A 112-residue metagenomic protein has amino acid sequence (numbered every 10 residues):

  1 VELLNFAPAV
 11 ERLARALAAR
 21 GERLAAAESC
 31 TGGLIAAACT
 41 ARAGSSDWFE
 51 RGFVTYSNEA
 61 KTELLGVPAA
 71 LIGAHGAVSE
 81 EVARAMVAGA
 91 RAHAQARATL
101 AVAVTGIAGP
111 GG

Functional and structural regions predicted by a protein language model:
V1-G112: Short alpha-helical segments enriched in small residues
